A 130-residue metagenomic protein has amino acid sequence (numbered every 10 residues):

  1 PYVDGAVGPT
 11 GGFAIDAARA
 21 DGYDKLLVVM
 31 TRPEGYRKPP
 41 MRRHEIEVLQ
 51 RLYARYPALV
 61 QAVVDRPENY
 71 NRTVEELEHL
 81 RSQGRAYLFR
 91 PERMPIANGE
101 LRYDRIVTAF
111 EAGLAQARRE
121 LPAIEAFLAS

Functional and structural regions predicted by a protein language model:
P1-S130: Patatin-like phospholipase
